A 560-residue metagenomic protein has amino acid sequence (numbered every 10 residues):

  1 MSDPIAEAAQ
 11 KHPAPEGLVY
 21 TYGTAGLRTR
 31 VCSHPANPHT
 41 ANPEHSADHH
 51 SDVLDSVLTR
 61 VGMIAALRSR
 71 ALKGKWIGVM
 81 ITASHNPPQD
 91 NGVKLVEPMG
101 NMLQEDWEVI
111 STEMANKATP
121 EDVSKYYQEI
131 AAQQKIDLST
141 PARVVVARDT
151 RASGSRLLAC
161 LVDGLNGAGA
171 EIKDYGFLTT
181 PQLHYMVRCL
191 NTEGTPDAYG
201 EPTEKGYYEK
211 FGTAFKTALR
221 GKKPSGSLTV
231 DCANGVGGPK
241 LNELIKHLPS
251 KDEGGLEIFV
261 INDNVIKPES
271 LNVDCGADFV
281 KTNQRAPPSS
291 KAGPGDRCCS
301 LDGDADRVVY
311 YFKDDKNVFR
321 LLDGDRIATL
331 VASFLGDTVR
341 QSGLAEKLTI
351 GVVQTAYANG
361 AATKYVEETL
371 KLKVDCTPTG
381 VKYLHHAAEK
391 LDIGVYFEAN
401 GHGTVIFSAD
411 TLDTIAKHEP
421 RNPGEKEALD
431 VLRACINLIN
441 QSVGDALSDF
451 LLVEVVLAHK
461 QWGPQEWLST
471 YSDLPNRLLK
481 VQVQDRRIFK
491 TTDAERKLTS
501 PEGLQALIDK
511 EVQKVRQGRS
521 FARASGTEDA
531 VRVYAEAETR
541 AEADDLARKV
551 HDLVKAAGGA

Functional and structural regions predicted by a protein language model:
S2-H50, L58, K75, M102-Q104 (+3 more regions): Catalytic domains of riboflavin
D3-H12, V19, T24-A25, D48-R60 (+6 more regions): Phosphate-binding chemistry for phosphorylated carbohydrates and sugar-nucleotides
P38-A47, D90, L95-P98, I110 (+4 more regions): Gly-rich Lys/Arg/Thr-decorated short loops/hinges at beta-loop-alpha junctions or inter-strand turns that position
S46-T82, P87, Q133-A147: Glycine-rich, N-terminal phosphate-binding loop and its surrounding beta-alpha-beta segment
A66-K75, K117-R143, F215-S225, A524-S525: Glycine-rich phosphate/diphosphate-binding loops that line cofactor/substrate pockets in enzymes
A71-K125, T179-G212, D302-A305: Active-site phosphate-binding/coordination module
C435, S442, V456-A560: Catalytic-core signal marking the mid-to-C-terminal active-site face
